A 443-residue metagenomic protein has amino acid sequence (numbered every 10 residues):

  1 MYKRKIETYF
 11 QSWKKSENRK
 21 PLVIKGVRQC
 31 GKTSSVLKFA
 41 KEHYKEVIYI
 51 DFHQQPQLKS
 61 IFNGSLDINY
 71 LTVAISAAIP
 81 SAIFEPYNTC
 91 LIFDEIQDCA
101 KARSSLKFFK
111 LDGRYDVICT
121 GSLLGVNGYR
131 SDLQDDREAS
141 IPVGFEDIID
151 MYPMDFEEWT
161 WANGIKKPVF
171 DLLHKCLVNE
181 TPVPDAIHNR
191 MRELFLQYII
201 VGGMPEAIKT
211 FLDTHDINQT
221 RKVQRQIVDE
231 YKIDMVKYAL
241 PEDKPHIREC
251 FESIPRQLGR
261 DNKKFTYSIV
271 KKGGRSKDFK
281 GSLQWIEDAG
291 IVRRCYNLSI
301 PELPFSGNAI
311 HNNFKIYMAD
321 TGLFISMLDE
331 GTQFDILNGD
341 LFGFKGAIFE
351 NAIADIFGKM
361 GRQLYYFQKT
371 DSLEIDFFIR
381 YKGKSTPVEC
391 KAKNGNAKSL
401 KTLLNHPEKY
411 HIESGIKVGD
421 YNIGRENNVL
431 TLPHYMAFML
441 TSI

Functional and structural regions predicted by a protein language model:
M1-K15: N-terminal pre-Walker A segment at the start of P-loop NTPase domains
I24: Hydrophobic anchor at the beta1->P-loop junction of P-loop NTPases
K32: Conserved lysine of the Walker
S35, F39: Hydrophobic positions on the alpha1 helix immediately C-terminal to the Walker A/P-loop
Q54-Y87: Short glycine-rich substrate-engagement loop in P-loop NTPases that contacts/grips substrate
L111-D136: Sensor-1/coupling segment of RecA-like P-loop NTPase cores
N127-G259: Interdomain motor-coupling "hinge/lid" segment immediately C-terminal to the ATP-binding subdomain of NTP-driven enzymes
K209-I375, I379-K382: Accessory nucleic acid-recognition modules appended to NTPase machines
